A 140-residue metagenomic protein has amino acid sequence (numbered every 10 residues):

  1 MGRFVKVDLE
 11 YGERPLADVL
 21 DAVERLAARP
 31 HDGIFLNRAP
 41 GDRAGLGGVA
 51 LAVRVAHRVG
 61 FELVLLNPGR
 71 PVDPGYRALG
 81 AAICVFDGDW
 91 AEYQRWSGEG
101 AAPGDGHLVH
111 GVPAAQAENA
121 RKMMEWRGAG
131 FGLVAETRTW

Functional and structural regions predicted by a protein language model:
M1-W140: Glycan-processing catalytic domains of CAZymes
